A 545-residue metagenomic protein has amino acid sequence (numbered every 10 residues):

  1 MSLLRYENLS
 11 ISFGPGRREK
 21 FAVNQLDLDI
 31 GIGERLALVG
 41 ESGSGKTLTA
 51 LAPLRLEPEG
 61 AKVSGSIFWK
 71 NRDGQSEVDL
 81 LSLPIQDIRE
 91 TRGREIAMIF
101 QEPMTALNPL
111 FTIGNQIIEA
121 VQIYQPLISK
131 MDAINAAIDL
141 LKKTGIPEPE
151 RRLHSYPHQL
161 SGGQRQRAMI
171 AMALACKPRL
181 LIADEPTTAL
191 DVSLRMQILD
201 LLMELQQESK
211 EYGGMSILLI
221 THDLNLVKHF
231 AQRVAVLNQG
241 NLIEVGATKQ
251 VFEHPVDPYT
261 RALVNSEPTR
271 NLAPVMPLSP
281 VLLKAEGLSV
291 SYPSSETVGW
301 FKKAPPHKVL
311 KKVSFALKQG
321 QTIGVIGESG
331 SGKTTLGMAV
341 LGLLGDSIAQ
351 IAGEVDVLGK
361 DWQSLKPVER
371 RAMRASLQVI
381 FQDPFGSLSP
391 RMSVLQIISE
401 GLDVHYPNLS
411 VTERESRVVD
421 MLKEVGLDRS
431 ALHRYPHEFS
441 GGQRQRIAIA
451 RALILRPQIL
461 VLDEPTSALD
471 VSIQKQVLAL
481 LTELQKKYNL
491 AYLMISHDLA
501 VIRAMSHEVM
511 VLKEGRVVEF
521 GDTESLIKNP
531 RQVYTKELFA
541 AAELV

Functional and structural regions predicted by a protein language model:
K62-V78, A349-D361: Conserved ABC transporter NBD signature motif
G74-A97, N115, I123, Q250-P255 (+5 more regions): ABC ATPase NBD coupling module
M131-R151, T412-S430, F539-A540: Conserved ABC ATPase "signature" region
S155-L160, Q164, Y435-F439, Q443: Conserved ABC ATPase signature
A175-R179, I454-Q458: A short, proline-enriched helix->beta-strand linker immediately N-terminal to the Walker B motif in ABC-type P-loop
V227-H229, I502-A504: A short, surface-exposed alpha-helical micro-motif characterized by mixed small hydrophobic and charged/polar residues
L242-A247, H254, V517-G521: ABC ATPase "signature
